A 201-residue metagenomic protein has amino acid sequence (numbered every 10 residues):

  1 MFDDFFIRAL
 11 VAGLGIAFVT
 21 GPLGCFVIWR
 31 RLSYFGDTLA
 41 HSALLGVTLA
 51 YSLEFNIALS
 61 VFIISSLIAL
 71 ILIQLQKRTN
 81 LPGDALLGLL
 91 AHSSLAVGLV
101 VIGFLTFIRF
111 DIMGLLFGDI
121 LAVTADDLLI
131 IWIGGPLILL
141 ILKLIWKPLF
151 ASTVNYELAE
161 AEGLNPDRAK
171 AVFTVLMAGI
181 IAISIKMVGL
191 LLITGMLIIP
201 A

Functional and structural regions predicted by a protein language model:
M1-F18: Membrane-interfacial amphipathic/re-entrant helices at transmembrane-helix boundaries
I7-R8, T79, L87-K147: Transmembrane helix-bundle core of multi-pass membrane transporters and related energy-transducing complexes
L10-G15, A58-I63, G88-L89, L128-I133 (+1 more regions): Hydrophobic alpha-helical transmembrane segments
L14, F18-P22, I63-I71, V97 (+2 more regions): Generic alpha-helical transmembrane segments of integral inner-membrane proteins, especially permease/transport modules
F18, A40-S42, R168-G179, L191-A201: Hydrophobic alpha-helical segments embedded in the membrane of multi-pass proteins
C25-I108: Short loop segments and helix-boundary regions at transmembrane helix junctions of multi-pass inner-membrane proteins
R30, V101-I102, I180-V188: Transmembrane alpha-helix interface/packing and boundary motifs in multi-pass membrane proteins, characterized by
L140-F173: Membrane-helix/interface signature in polytopic inner-membrane proteins
